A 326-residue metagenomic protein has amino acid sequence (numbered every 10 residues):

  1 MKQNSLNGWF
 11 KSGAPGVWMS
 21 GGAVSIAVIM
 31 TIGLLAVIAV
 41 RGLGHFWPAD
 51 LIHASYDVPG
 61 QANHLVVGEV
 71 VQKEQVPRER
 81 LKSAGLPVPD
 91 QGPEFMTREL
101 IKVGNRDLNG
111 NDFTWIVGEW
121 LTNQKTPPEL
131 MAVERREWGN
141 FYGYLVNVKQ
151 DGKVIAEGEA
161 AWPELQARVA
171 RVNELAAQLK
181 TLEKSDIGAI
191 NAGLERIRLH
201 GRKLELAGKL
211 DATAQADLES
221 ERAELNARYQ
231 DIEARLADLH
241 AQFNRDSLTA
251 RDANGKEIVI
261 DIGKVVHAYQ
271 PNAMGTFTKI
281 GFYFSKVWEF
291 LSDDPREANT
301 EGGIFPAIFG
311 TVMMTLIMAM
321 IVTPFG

Functional and structural regions predicted by a protein language model:
M1-G21, S25-G33, V40-A298: Membrane-topology segments of multi-pass transport proteins
L35, G326: Residue-level signature of catalytic and energy-coupling elements of molecular machines, predominantly ATP/GTP-dependent
E301-F325: Transmembrane alpha-helix signature in integral membrane proteins
